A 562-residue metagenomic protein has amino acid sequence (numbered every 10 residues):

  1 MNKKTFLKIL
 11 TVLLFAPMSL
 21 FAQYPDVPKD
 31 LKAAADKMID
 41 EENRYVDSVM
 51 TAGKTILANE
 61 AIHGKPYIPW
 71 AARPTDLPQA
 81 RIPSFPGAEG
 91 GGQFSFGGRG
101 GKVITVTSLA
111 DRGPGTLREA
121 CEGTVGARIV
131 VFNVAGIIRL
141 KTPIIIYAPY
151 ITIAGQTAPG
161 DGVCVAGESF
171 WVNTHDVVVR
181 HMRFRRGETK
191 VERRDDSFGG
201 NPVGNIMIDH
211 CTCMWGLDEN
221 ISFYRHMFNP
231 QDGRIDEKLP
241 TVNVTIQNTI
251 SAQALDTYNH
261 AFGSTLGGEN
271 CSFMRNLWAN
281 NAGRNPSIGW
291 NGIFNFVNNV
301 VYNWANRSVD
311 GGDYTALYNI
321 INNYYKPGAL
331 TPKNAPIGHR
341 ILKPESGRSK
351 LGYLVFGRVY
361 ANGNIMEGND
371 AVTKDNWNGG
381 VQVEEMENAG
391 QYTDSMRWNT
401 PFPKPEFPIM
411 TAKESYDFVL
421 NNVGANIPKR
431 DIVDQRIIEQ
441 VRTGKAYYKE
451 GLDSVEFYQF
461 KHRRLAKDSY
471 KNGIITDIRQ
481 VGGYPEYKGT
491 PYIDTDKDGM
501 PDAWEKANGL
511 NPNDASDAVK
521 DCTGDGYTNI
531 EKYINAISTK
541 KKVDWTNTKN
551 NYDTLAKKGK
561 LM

Functional and structural regions predicted by a protein language model:
M1-Y24: Bacterial Sec-dependent N-terminal signal peptides
A22-E60: Intrinsically disordered, low-structural-confidence terminal and linker regions
Y24-A35, G53, A361-N362, G368-T495 (+2 more regions): C-terminal functional modules
S84-V130: Acidic Gly/Asp/Thr-rich repetitive segments characteristic of extracellular carbohydrate-active and adhesion proteins
R118-G126, I138-T152, V163-R180, R186-V203: Extracellular beta-strand-rich solenoid/capping regions of secreted or surface-exposed proteins that bind or remodel
Y150, G155, P159, H175-R186 (+6 more regions): Right-handed parallel beta-helix
N295-R307, L317-P327, T331-T393: Predominantly extracellular beta-rich ligand-binding scaffolds that present long acidic/polar faces for carbohydrate
D494-D498, D502, D525, N529: Acidic carboxylate motifs that coordinate Ca2+ or other divalent cations, activating on Asp/Glu
